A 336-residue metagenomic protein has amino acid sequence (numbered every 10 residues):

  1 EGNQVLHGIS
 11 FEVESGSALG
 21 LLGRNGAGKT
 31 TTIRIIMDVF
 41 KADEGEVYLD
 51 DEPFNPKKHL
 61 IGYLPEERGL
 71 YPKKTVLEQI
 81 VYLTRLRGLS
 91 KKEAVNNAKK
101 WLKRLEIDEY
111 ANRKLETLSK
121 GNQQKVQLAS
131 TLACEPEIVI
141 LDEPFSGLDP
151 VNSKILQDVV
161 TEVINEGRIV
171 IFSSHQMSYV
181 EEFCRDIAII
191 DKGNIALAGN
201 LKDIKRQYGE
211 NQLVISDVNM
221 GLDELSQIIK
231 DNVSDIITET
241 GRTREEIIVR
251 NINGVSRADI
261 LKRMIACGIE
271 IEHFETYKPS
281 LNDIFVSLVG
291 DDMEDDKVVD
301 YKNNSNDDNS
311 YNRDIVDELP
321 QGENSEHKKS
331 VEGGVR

Functional and structural regions predicted by a protein language model:
G45-K57: Conserved ABC transporter NBD signature motif
V81, R85, E93-Y110: Conserved ABC ATPase "signature" region
K114-L118: Conserved ABC ATPase signature
L128: Hydrophobic anchor residue at the start of the ABC signature
V139-E143: Catalytic Walker B motif of ABC-type/P-loop ATPase nucleotide-binding domains
D158-N251: ABC transporter nucleotide-binding domain
